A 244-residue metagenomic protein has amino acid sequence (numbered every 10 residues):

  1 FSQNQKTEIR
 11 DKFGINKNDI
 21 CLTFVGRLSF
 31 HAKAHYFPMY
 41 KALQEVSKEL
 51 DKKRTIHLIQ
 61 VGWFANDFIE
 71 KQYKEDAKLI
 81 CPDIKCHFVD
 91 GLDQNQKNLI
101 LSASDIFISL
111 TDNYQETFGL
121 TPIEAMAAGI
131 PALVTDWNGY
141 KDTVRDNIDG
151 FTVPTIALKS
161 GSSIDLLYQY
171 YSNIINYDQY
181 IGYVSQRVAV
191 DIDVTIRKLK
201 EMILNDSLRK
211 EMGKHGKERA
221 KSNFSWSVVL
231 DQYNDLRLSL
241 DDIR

Functional and structural regions predicted by a protein language model:
F1-G91: Conserved catalytic-core segment of nucleotide-activated headgroup transferases in glycan assembly
G91-Q94, L99-S104: Short alpha-helical donor nucleotide-sugar binding micro-motif in glycosyltransferases
S102-Q115, I130: Acidic donor-binding loop of glycosyltransferase active sites
G119-P122, Y140: Short glycine/serine-rich donor-binding loops of glycosyltransferases
P131-V134, V144, F151-T152: Short hydrophobic beta-strand element within catalytic cores of glycosyltransferases and related nucleotide-activated
I148-G161, L166-V188: A short acidic/histidine/glycine-rich donor-binding loop in glycosyltransferase catalytic cores
V194, E201, L208-S222: A short, well-ordered alpha-helix in the C-terminal region of glycosyltransferases
K198-L204, W226-R244: C-terminal alpha-helical cap of glycosyltransferases
